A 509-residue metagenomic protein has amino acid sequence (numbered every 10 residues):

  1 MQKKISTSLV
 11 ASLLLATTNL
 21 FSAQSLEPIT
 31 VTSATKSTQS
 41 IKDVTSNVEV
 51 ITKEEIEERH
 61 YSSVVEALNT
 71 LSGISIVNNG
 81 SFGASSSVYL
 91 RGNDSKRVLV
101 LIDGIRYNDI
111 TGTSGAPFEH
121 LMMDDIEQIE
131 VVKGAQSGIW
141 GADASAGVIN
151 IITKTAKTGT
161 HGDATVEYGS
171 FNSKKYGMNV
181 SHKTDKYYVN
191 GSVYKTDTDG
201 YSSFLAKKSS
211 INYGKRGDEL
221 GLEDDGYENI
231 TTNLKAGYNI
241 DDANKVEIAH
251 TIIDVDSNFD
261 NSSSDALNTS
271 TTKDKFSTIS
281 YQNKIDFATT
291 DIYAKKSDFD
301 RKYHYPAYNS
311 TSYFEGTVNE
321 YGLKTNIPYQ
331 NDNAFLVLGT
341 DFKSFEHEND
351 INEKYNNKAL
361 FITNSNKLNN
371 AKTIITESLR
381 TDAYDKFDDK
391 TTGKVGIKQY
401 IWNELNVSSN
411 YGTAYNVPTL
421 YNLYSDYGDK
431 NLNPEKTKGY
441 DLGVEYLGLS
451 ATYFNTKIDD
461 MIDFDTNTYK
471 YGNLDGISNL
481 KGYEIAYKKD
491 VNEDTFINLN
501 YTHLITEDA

Functional and structural regions predicted by a protein language model:
P28-E57, S87: N-terminal periplasmic "start-of-domain" segments of outer-membrane beta-barrel proteins
V48, I56, L68, I129-V131 (+3 more regions): Non-catalytic regulatory/gating segments with a bias toward low-complexity or hydrophobic composition
V64-A67, A84-Y89, V98-L101, P117-M122 (+3 more regions): N-terminal periplasmic accessory domains that precede and gate Gram-negative outer-membrane beta-barrel machines
R106-K133: Short acidic/polar hinge/loop motifs at secondary-structure boundaries that mediate gating or recognition
F118-H120, Y168-S170, S181-K183, S210-Y213 (+8 more regions): Replace "Gram-negative outer membrane beta-barrel proteins" with "bacterial and organellar outer membrane beta-barrel
G138, N150, K157-G159, E167 (+2 more regions): Periplasmic-side early beta-strands and strand-to-turn transitions of outer-membrane beta-barrels
D241, N333-V337, K343-I458, D490-E493: Structural signature of Gram-negative outer-membrane beta-barrels, strongest in the C-terminal barrel of TonB-dependent
K284-Y303, Y400, N406-S408, P434-L504 (+1 more regions): Membrane-embedded beta-barrel scaffold of Gram-negative outer-membrane proteins
